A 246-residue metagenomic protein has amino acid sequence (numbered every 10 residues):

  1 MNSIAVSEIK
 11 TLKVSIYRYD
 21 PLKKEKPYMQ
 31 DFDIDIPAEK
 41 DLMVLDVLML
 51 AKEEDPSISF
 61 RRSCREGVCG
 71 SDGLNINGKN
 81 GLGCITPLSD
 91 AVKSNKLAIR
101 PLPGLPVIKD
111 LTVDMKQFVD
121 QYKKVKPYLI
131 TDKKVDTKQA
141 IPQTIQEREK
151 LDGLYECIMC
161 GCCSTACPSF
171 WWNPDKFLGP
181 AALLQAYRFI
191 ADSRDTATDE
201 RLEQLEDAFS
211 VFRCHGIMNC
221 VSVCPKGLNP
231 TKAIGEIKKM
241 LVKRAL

Functional and structural regions predicted by a protein language model:
S7-V14: Short structural boundary motif marking the start of a folded domain
I16-L22: Short polar catalytic/cofactor-binding loops
M29-L42: Short, contiguous acidic and Ser/Thr-rich linear segments
D41-P56, A98-L246: Ferredoxin-type iron-sulfur electron-transfer modules in oxidoreductases and energy-metabolism complexes
C64-G73: Short, structured protein-protein interaction patches enriched in aromatics and acidic/basic residues, typified by
N75-K79: Short strand-turn-strand beta-turns centered on an Asx-Gly dipeptide
G81-K93: Structured interaction patches on ligand/partner-binding surfaces of diverse proteins
